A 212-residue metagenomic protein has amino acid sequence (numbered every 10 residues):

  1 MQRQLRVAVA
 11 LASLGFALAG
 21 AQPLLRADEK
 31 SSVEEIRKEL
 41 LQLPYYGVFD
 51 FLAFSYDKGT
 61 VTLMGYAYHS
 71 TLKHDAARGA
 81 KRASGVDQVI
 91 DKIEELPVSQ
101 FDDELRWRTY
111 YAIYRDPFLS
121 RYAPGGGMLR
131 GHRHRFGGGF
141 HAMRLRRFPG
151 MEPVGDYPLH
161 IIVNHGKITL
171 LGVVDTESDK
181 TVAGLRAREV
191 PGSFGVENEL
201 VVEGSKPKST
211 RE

Functional and structural regions predicted by a protein language model:
Q2-A12, F16-E212: N-terminal targeting leaders
